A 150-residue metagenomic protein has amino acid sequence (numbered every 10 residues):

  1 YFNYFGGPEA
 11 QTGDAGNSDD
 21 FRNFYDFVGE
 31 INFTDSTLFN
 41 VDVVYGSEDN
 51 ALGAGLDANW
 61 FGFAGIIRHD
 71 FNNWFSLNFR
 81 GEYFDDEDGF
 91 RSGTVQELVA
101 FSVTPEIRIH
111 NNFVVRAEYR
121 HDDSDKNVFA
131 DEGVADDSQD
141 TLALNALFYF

Functional and structural regions predicted by a protein language model:
Y1-F150: Outer-membrane beta-barrel pore domains
